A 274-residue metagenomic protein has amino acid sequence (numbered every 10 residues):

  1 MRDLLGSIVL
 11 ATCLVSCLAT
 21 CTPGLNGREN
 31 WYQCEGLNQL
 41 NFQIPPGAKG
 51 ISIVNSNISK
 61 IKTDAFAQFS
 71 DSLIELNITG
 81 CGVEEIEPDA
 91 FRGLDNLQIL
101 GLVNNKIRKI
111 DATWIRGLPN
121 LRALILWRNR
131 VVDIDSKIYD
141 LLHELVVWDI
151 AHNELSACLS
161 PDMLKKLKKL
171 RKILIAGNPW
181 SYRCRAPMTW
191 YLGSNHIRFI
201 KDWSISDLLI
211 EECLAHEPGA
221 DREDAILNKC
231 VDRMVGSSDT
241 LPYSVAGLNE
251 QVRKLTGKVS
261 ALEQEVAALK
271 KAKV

Functional and structural regions predicted by a protein language model:
R2-V274: Extracellular leucine-rich repeat
